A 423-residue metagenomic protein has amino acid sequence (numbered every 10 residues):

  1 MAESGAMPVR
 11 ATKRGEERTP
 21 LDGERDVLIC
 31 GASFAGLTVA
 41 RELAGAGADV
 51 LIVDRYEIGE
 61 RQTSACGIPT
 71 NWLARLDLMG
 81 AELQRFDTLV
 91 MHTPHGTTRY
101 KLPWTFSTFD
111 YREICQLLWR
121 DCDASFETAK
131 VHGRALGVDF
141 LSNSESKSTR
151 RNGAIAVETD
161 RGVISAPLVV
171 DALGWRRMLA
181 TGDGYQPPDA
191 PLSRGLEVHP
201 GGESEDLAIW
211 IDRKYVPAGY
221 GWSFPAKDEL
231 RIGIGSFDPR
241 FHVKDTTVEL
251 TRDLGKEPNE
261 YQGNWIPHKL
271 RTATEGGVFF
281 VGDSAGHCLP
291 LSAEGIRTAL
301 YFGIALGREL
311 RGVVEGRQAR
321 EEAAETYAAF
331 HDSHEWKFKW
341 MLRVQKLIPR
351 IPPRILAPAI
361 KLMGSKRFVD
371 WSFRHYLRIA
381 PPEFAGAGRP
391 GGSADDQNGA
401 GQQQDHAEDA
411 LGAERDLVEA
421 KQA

Functional and structural regions predicted by a protein language model:
M1-D26, D409, E414: Extreme N-terminal leader/targeting segments of oxidoreductases
G31-S33: Glycine-rich Rossmann-fold phosphate-binding loop(s) that bind the pyrophosphate of adenine dinucleotide cofactors
A44-T63: Glycine-rich FAD pyrophosphate-binding loop
E60, R75-V90, T128, P188-A190 (+1 more regions): A short alpha-helix-loop-beta-strand transition element characteristic of N-terminal alpha/beta dinucleotide-binding
T70-W119: A conserved beta-strand/loop capping segment in the N-terminal third of enzymes that catalyze redox or closely related
D123-P258, L270: Predominantly flavin-linked oxidoreductase catalytic cores and closely associated redox partners
A135, V163, D238-L310, V314-E315: FAD/FMN-dependent oxidoreductases across multiple families
R311-G401, E408-A423: C-terminal helical "tail/cap" subdomain of flavin- and related membrane-associated enzymes
